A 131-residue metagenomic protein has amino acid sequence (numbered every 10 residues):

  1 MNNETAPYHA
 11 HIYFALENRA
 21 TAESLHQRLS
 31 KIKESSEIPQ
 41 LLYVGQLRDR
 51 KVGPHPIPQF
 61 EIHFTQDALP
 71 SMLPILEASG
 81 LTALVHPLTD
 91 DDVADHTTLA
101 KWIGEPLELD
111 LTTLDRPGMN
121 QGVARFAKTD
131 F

Functional and structural regions predicted by a protein language model:
M1-F131: Long, contiguous binding/interaction regions
